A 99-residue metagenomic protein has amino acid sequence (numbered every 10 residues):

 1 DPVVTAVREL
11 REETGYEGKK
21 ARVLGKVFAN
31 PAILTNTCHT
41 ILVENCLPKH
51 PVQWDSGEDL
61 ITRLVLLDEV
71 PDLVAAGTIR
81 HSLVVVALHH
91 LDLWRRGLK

Functional and structural regions predicted by a protein language model:
D1-S82: Unchanged
L91-K99: Short, basic amphipathic alpha-helical segments that act as recognition/interaction helices in nucleic-acid-binding
